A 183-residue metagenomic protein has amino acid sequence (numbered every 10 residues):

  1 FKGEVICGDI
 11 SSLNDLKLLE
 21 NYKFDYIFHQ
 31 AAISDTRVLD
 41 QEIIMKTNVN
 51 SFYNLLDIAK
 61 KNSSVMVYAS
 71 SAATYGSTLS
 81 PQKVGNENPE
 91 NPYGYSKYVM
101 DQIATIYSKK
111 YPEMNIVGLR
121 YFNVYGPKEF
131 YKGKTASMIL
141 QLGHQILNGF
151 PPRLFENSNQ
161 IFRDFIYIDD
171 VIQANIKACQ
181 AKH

Functional and structural regions predicted by a protein language model:
G3, I10-T47: NAD(P)H-binding glycine-rich loop region in Rossmannoid oxidoreductase-like domains and their noncatalytic homologs
V5, I44, M66, I116-L119: Hydrophobic/aromatic anchor residues within beta-strands of the central parallel beta-sheet of Rossmann-like
D25, E42, K46-Y53, K61-S64 (+2 more regions): Conserved internal alpha-helix in NAD(P)-dependent oxidoreductase domains
H29, Y53-P92, V117: Conserved Rossmann-fold NAD(P)-dependent oxidoreductase catalytic core, especially the SDR/UDP-sugar
T36-I43, S77-P81, G85, F130: Conserved catalytic-core motifs of eukaryotic protein kinase domains, centered on the activation segment
S51, L55-A59, I103-A104, A174 (+1 more regions): Hydrophobic positions on the long internal alpha-helix of Rossmann-like NAD(P)-dependent oxidoreductase domains
P92, S96-V99: Active-site helix of classical SDR
T105-F162, I168-K177: NAD(P)-dependent short-chain dehydrogenase/reductase
